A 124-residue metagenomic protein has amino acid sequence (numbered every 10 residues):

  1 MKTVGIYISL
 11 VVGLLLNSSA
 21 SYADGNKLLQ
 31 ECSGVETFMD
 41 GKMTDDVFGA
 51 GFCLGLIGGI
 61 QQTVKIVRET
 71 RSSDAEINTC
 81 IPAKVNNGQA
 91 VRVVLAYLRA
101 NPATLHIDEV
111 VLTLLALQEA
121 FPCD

Functional and structural regions predicted by a protein language model:
M1-I8: Bacterial N-terminal signal peptides that target proteins for export
L14, F38-G41, A96-A103: General structural signal for alpha-helix termini and helix-helix connectors
L16-A20: N-terminal signal peptide c-region/cleavage motif recognized by signal peptidases
A23: Active-site-proximal helix-loop elements at catalytic-domain edges
N26-V93: Short N-proximal segments of mature Sec-exported proteins
R92-D124: Short, compact, well-ordered microdomains
